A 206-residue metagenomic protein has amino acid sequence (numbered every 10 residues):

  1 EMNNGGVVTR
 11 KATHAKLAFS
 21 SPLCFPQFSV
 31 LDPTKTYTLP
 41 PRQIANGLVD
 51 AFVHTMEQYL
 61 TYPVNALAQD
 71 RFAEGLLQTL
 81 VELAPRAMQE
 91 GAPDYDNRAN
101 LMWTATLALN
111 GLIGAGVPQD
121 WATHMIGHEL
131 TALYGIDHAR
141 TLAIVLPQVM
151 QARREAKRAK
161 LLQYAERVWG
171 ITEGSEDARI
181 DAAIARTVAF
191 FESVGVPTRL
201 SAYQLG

Functional and structural regions predicted by a protein language model:
E1-A68, K160-Q163: A glycine/threonine-rich phosphate-anchoring loop and its flanking beta-alpha core in nucleotide/phosphate-binding
M2-N3, A105, A132, E192: Generic detector of intrinsically disordered, low-complexity, polar/charged segments
Q58-A185: Active-site segments that bind and position negatively charged phosphate/pyrophosphate groups
G174-G206: C-terminal hydrophobic structural anchor segments that stabilize assembly/packing rather than catalytic chemistry
